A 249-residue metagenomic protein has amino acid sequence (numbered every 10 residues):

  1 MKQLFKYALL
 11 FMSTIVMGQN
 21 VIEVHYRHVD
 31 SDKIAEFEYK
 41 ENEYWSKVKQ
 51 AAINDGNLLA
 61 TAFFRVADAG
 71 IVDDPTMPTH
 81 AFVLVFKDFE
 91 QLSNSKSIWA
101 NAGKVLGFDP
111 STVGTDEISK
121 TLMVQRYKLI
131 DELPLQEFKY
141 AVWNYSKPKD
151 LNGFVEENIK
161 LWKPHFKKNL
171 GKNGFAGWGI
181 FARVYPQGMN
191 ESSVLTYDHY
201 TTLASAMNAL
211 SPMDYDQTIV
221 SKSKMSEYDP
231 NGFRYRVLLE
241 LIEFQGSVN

Functional and structural regions predicted by a protein language model:
M1-V21: Bacterial Sec-dependent N-terminal signal peptides
G18-G103, T112-N249: Short S/T/G/P-rich N-terminal loop/turn motif that feeds into the first structured element of a domain
